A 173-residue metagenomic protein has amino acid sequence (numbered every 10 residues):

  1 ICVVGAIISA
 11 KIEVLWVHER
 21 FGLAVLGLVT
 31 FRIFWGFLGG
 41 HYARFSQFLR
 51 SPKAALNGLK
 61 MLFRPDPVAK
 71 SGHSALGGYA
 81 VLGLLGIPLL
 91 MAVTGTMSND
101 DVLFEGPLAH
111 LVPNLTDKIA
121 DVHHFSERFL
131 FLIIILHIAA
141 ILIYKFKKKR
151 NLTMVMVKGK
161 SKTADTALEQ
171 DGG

Functional and structural regions predicted by a protein language model:
I1-G173: Membrane-embedded alpha-helical bundles that constitute the cytochrome b-like, heme-associated redox core of multi-pass
